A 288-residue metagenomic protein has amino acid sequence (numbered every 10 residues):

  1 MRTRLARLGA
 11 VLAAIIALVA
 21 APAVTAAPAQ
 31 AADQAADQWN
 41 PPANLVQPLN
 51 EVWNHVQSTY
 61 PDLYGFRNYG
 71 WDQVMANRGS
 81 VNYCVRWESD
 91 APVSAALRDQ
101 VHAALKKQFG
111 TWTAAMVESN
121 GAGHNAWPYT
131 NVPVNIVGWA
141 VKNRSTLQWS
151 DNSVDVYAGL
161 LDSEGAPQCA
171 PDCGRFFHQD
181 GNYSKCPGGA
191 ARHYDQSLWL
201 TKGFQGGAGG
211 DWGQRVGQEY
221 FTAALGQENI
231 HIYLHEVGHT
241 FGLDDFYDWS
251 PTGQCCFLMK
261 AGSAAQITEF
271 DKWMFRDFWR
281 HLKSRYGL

Functional and structural regions predicted by a protein language model:
M1-A32: Secretory targeting and sorting signals
A32-Q73: Long, contiguous juxta-domain segments that are non-catalytic but functionally important
R67-A104: Fold-level signature of zinc-dependent metallopeptidase catalytic domains
L97-A104, W112, N229-Y233, D271-F278: Stable alpha-helical elements in mature extracytoplasmic
Q100-G123, W127: A short alpha-helix/helix-coil micro-patch that ends at or immediately precedes a cysteine
S119-H231: Metzincin-family zinc-dependent endopeptidase catalytic domain
G206, Q214-E228, Y247-L288: Metalloprotease/metallohydrolase-associated module, dominated by Zn2+-dependent proteases
I230-F246: Active-site recognition of the HExxH zinc-binding catalytic motif
